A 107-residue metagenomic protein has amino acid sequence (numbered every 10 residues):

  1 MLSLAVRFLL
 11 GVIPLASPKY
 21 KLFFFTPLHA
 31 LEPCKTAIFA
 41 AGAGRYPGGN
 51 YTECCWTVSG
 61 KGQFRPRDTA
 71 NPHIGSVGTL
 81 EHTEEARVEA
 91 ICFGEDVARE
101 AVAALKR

Functional and structural regions predicted by a protein language model:
M1-R107: Hydrophobic structural segments
